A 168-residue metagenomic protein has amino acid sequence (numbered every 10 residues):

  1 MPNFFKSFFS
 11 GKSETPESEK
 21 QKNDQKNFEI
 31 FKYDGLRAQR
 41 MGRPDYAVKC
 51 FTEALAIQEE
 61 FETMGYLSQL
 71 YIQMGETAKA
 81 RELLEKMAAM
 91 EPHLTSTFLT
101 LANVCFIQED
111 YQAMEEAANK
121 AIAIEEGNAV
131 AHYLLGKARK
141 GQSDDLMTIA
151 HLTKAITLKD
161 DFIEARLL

Functional and structural regions predicted by a protein language model:
M1-S13: Polybasic, Ser/Thr-rich amphipathic helices
Q21-E62, Y66-Q73, N103, I107-E109: Alpha-helical segment of the N-proximal tetratricopeptide repeat
Q25, Q58-E59, P92, E126 (+1 more regions): Short coil turns that delineate tetratricopeptide repeat
F28, F61-E62, T95-S96, A129-V130 (+1 more regions): Helix-start (N-cap) detector for alpha-helical repeat units in TPR-like alpha-solenoids, especially tetratricopeptide
M41-K49, M74-K86, I107-K120, G141-K154: Structural signature of tandem alpha-helical TPR/SEL1-like repeats, specifically the intra-repeat loop/turn
Q69-I72, E85, T95-I107, A118-N119 (+2 more regions): Alpha-helical adaptor scaffolds
